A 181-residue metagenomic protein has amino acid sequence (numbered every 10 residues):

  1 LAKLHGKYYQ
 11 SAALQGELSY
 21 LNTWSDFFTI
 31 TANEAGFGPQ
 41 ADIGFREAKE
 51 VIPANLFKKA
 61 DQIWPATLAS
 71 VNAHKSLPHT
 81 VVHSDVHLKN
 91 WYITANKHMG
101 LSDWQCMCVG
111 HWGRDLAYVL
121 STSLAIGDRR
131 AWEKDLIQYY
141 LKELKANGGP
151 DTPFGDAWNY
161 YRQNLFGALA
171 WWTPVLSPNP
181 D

Functional and structural regions predicted by a protein language model:
K3-H83, A95: ATP-dependent phospho-/nucleotidyl transfer catalytic cores
L4-K7, A66, D85, V119-T122 (+2 more regions): Generic, well-ordered alpha-helical scaffold segments in large soluble proteins
Q15, F57-S76, T152-D181: Regulatory N- and C-terminal appendages and interdomain linkers associated with kinase/kinase-like NTP transferase
K75, H79, S84, V109-W112 (+1 more regions): Active-site-proximal structural scaffolding
V81, G100-D103: Pre-DFG segment of protein kinase catalytic domains
D85, K89-Y92: Catalytic-loop signature of eukaryotic-like protein kinases
T94, M99, M107-V109: Activation segment
C106-G149, L165-D181: Active-site activation/catalytic loop segments of kinase-like enzymes and analogous catalytic loops in related
